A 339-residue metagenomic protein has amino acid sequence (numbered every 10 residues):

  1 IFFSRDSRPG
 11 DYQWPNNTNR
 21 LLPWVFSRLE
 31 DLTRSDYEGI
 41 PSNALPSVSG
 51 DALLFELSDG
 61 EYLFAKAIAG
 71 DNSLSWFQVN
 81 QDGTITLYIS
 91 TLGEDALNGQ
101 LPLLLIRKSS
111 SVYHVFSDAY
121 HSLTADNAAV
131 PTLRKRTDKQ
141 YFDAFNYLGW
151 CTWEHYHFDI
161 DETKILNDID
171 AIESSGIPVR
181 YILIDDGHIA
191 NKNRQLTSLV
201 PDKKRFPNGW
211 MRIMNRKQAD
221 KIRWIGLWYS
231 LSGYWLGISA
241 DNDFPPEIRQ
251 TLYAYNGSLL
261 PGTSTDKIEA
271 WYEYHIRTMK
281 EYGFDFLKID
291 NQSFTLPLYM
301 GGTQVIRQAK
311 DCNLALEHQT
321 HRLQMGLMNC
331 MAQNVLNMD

Functional and structural regions predicted by a protein language model:
I1-D126: N-terminal accessory beta-strand-rich subdomains and adjacent acidic, glycine-rich linkers that precede catalytic cores
N43-Y62, I169, E173-P201: N-terminal start-of-domain structural block
S49-A52, T84-R107, T137-E154, R205-R216 (+1 more regions): Short, charge-rich amphipathic segments
L101-S117, H121, T152, I160-L166 (+3 more regions): Glycan-recognition patch characteristic of GH18 chitinases/ENGases and related GlcNAc/peptidoglycan-binding proteins
A125-D138, W210, W271-H275: Alpha-helical scaffolding within the catalytic cores of extracellular/periplasmic polymer-degrading hydrolases
V130-K164, D168-A171, V179, D186-A190: An acidic-aromatic substrate-binding cleft motif
P178-D339: Aromatic- and carboxylate-enriched substrate-binding clefts and catalytic-loop regions of carbohydrate-active enzymes
